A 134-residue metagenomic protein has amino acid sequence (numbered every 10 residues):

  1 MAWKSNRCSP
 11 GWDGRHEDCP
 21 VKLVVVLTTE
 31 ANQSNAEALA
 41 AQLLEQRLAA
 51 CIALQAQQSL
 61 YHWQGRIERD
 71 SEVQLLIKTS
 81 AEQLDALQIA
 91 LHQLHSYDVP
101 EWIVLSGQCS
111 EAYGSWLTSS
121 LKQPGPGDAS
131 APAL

Functional and structural regions predicted by a protein language model:
A2-L134: Positively charged, small/polar-rich N-terminal and surface patches that mediate targeting and assembly and bind
